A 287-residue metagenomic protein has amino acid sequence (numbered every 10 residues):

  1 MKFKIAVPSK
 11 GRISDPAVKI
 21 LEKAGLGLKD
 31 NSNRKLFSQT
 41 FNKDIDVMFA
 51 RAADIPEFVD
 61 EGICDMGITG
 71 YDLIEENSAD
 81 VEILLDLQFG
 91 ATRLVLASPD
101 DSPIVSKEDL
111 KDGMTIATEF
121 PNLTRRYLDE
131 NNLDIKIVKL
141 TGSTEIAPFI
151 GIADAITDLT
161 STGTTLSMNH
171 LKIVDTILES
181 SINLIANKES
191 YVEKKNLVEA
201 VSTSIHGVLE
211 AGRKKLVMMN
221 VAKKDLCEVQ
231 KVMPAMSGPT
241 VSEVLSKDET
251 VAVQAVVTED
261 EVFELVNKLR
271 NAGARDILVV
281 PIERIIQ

Functional and structural regions predicted by a protein language model:
K2-D44, T69-E82, L87-F89, R93 (+1 more regions): Small-molecule-sensing regulatory modules
D44-I63: Short, structured active-site "lid" loops
